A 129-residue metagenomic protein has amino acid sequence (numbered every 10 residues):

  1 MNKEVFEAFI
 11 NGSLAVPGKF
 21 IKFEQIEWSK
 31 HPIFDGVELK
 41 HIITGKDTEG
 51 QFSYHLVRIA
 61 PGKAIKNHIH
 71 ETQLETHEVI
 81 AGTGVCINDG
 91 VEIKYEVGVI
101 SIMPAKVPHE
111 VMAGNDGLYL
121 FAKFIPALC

Functional and structural regions predicted by a protein language model:
M1-Q51: A short, N-terminal "cap"/entry segment at the start of jelly-roll beta-barrel domains of the cupin/DSBH fold
K40-I43, S53-H70: Conserved short histidine dyad/triad with adjacent acidic residue
D47-G50, I59-K63, T83, P126-C129: Short, charged/polar surface micro-motifs in flexible loops or helix N-caps
L56, T76, I102, D116-C129: A short hydrophobic beta-strand segment most commonly corresponding to one strand of the jelly-roll/cupin
P61, T72-Q73, V91, V107-P108 (+1 more regions): A generic "binding-loop/recognition-motif" signal
K66-N67, C86-I87, M103, H109-N115: Short beta-strand His + acidic residue motifs that chelate non-heme Fe in jelly-roll/DSBH and cupin folds
T72-E75, V79-G84: Glycine- and acidic-residue-biased ligand/ion/polar-headgroup-sensing regions
G90-A105: Short acidic-glycine-tyrosine-enriched beta hairpin
